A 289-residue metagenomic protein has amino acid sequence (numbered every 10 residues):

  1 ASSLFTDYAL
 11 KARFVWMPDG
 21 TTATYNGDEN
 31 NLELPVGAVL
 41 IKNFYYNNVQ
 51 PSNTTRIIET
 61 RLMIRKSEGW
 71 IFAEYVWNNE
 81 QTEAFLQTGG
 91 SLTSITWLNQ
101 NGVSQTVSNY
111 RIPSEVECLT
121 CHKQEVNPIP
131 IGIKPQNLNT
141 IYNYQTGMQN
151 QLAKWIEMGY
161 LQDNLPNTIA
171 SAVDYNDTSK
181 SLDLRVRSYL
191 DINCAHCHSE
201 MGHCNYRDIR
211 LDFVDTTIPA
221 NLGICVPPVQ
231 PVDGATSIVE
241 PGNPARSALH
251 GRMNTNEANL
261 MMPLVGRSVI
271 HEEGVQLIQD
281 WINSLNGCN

Functional and structural regions predicted by a protein language model:
A1-D28, L34-V36, I41-N47, R56-G89 (+1 more regions): Conserved small-residue
V49-N289: Sequence context surrounding c-type heme c attachment/ligation sites in exported
